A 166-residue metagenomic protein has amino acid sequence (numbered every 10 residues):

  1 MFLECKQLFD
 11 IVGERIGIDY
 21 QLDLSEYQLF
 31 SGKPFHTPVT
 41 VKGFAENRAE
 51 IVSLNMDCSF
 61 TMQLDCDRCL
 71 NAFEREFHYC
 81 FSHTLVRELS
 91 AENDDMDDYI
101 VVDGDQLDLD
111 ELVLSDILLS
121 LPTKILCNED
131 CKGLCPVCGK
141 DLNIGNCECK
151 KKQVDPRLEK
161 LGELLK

Functional and structural regions predicted by a protein language model:
M1-K166: Structured interface patches
